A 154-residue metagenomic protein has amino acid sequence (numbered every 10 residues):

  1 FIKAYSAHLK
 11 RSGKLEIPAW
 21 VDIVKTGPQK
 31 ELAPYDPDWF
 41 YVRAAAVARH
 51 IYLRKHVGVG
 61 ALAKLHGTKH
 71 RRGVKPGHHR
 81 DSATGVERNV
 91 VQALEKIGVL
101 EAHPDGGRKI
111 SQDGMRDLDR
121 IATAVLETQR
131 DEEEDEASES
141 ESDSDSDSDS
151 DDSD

Functional and structural regions predicted by a protein language model:
F1-A45, R49: Long, low-complexity, charged/polar intrinsically disordered regions in eukaryotic proteins
R43-A46, H78-Q92: Charge-enriched amphipathic alpha-helical scaffolds
A46-R54, L65: Short amphipathic alpha-helical elements of helix-turn-helix/winged-helix folds
H56-H78: Short acidic, hydrophobic short linear motifs in intrinsically disordered regions
L62, E87-I97, G114: Basic amphipathic alpha-helical segments that dock to polyanions
E95-D105: A short, conserved structural fragment
Q112-D154: Short, amphipathic alpha-helical interaction segments positioned at domain boundaries
